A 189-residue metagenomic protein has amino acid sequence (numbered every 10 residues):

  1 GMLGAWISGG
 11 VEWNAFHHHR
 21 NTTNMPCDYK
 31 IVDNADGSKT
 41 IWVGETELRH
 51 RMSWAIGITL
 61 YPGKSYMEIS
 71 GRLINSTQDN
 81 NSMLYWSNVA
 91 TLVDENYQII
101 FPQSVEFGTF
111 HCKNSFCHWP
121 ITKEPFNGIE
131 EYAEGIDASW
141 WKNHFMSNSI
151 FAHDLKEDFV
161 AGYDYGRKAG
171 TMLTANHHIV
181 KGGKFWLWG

Functional and structural regions predicted by a protein language model:
G1, S65, S76-G189: A contiguous, surface-exposed recognition patch within enzymatic or periplasmic domains that forms
G1-I7: Solvent-exposed N-terminal domain segments of exported/luminal and surface proteins
I7-S65, K184-G189: Extended, loop-rich substrate-binding clefts of extracytoplasmic carbohydrate-active enzymes
T40-W42, T46-R49, W54-A55, R72 (+4 more regions): Mixed-charge, polar/low-complexity N-terminal
V43-V93: Acidic, contiguous internal or C-terminal segments within carbohydrate-active enzymes that form a structured patch used
